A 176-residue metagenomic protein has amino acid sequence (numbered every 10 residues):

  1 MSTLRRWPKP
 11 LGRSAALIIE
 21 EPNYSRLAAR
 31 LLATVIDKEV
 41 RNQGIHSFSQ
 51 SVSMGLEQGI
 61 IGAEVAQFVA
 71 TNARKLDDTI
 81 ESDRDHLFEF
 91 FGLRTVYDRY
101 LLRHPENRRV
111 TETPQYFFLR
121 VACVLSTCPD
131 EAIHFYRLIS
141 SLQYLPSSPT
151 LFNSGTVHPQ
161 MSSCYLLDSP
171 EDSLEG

Functional and structural regions predicted by a protein language model:
M1-G176: Extended catalytic cores of very large enzyme megasubunits
